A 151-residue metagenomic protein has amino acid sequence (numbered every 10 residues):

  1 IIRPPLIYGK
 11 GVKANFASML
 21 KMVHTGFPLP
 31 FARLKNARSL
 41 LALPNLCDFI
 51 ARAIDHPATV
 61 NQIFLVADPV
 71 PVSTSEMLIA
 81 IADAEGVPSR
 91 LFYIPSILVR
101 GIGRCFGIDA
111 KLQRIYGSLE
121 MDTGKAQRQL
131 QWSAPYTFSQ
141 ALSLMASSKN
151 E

Functional and structural regions predicted by a protein language model:
I1-K10: Conserved beta-loop-beta element that borders a ligand/cofactor-binding pocket
G9, F31-N36, F64-P71, A82-G86 (+1 more regions): Glycine-rich Rossmann NAD(P)(H)-binding loop
V12-S18, A32-I54, N61-L65: Substrate-positioning beta->alpha
K13-A17, S75, E120: Short, surface-exposed alpha-helical segments at coil->helix boundaries
A14-M22, I79-I81, G107, Y136: Short, glycine/charged-enriched secondary-structure capping and boundary segments
S18-L43, P88-E120: Alpha-helical membrane-targeting segments
R52-A110, S139-A146: Mid/C-terminal beta-alpha module of Rossmann-like enzyme folds, strongest in SDR-family dehydrogenases/epimerases
V72, A110-E151: C-terminal amphipathic/interface module of NAD(P)-dependent oxidoreductases and related NAD-binding regulators
